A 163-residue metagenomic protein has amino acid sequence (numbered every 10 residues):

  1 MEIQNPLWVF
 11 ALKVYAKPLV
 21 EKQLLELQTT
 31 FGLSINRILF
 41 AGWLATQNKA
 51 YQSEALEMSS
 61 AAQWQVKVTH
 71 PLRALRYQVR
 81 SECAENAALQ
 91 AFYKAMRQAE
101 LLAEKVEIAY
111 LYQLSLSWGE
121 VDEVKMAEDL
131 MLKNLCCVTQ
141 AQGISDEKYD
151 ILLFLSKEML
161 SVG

Functional and structural regions predicted by a protein language model:
M1-K17, K67-R80: An acidic intrinsically disordered interaction segment
W8-T29, A91: Short amphipathic alpha-helical segments and their helix-coil junctions
A11-Y15, L27-Q28, A41-N48, A61 (+5 more regions): Generic structural signal for hydrophobic core residues of well-folded globular domains
V20-Q63: N-terminal interaction modules that seed assembly of large macromolecular complexes
E54-S115: Aromatic-anchored, charged helix-turn/loop surface patch used as a conserved interaction hotspot
L101, V121, D129-M131: C-terminal amphipathic alpha-helical interaction region
M126-G163: Glycine-rich, aromatic-bearing surface loops/beta-hairpins
